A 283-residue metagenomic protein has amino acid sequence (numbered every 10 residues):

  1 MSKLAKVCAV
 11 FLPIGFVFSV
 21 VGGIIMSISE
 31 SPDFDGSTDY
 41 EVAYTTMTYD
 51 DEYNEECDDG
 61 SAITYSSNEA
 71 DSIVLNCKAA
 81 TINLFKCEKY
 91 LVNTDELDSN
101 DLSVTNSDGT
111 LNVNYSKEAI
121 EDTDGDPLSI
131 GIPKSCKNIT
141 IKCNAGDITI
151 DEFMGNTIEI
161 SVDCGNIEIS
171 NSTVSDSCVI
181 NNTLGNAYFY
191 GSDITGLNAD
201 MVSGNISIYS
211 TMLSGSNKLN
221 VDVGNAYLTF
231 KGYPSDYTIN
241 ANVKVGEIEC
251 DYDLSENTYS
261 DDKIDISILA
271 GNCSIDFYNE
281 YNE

Functional and structural regions predicted by a protein language model:
M1-K6: Positively charged n-region of N-terminal signal peptides that target proteins for export
V7-V10, T45, I248: Short amphipathic alpha-helical "recognition" segments used for binding
C8-I24: Hydrophobic membrane-insertion alpha-helices, especially the h-region of bacterial N-terminal signal peptides
I25-S116, T123, P127-T140, D147-S161 (+5 more regions): Short linear S-[DN]-x-LW-Φ motif typified by the pepsin-like aspartic protease active-site region
T110, S116-A119, I167-N182, N186-E283: Short, surface-exposed interaction patches in beta-rich subdomains that mediate adhesion/assembly near membranes
